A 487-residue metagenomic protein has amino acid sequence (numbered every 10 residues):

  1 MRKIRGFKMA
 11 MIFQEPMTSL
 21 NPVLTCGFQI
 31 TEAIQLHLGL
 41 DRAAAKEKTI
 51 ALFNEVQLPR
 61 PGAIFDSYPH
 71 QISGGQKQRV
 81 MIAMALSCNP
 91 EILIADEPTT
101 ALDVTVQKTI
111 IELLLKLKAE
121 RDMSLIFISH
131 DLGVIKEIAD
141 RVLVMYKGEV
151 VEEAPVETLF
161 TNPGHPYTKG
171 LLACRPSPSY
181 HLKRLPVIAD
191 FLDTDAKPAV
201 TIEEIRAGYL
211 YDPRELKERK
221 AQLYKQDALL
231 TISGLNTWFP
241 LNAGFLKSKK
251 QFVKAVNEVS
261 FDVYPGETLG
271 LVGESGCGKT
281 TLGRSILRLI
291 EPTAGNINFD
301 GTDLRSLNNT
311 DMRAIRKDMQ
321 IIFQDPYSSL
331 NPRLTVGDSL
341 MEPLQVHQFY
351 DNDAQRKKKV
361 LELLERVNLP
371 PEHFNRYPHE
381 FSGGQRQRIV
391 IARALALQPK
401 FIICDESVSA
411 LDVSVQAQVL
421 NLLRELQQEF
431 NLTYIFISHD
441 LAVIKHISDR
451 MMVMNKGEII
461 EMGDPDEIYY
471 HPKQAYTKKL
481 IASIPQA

Functional and structural regions predicted by a protein language model:
G6, H70, C88, H379 (+1 more regions): Conserved signature/switch motifs of ABC ATPase nucleotide-binding domains
A44-A63, D303, A354-E372, I481-A482: Conserved ABC ATPase "signature" region
G62, V156-L230, L241-K247, D464-A487: Short catalytic/signature loops enriched in Gly
S67-I72, Q76, Y377-F381, Q385: Conserved ABC ATPase signature
S87-E91, A396-K400, Q416: A short, proline-enriched helix->beta-strand linker immediately N-terminal to the Walker B motif in ABC-type P-loop
G295-D303, I315: Conserved ABC transporter NBD signature motif
